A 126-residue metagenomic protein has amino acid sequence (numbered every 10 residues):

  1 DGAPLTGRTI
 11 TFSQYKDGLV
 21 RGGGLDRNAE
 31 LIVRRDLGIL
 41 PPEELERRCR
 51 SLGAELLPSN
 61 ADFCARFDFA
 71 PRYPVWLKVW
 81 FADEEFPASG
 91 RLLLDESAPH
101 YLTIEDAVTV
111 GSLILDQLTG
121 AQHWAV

Functional and structural regions predicted by a protein language model:
D1-G2: Beta-strand-rich luminal/extracellular ectodomains of secretory-pathway glycoproteins, especially N-glycosylated
T6-F12, A61-F63: Long, Pro/Ser/Thr-rich low-complexity/intrinsically disordered regulatory tracts in eukaryotic proteins
Y15-D62: Negatively charged, low-complexity tracts enriched in Asp/Glu with abundant Ser/Thr
R21, V33, A65, A98-L102 (+1 more regions): Conserved aromatic-histidine-acidic binding/catalytic patches
E55-F81: Amphipathic, interaction-prone secondary-structure segments
W80-E105: Intrinsically disordered, low-complexity regulatory segments enriched in Ser/Thr/Pro and charged residues
E96-V126: Long, compositionally biased interface segments
